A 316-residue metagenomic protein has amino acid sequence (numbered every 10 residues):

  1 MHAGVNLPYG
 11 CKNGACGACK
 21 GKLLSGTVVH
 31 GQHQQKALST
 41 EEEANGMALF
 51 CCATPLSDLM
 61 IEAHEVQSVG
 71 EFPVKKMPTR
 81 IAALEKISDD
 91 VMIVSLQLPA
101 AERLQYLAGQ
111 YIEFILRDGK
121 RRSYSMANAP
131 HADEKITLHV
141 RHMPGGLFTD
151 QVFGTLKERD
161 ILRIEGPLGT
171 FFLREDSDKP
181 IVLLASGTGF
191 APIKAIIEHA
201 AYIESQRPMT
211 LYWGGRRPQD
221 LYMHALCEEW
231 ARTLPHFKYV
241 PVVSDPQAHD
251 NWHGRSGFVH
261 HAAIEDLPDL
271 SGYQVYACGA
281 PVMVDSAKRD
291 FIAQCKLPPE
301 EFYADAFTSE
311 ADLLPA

Functional and structural regions predicted by a protein language model:
M1-A53, L59, P208-A316: Reductase modules of NAD(P)H-dependent flavoproteins
L24-T27, H64-V66, R117, P167: Short, surface-exposed secondary-structure boundary micro-motifs
A48-E71, D160-I161: Short, structured interface segments
P73-I161, G215-R217, V242-P246: Ferredoxin-reductase
G109, G189, A280: Short, conserved phosphate/pyrophosphate- and ester-handling motifs at nucleotide-, phospho-/glycolipid
G166-D178: A short, basic/flexible loop-to-alpha-helix module at the beginning of a structural domain
K194-Y202: Histidine-anchored nucleotide/phosphate-binding helix
